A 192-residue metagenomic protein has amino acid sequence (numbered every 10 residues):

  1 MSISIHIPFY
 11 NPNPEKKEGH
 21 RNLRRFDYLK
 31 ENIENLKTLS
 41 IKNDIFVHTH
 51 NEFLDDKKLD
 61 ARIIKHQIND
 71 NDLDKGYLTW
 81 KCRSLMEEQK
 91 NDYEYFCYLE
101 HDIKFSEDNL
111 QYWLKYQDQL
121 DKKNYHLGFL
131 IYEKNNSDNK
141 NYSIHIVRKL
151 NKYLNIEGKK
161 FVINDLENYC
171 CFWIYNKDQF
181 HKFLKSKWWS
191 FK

Functional and structural regions predicted by a protein language model:
S2, K42-I45: Residues at the starts of beta-strands that form the adenosine-phosphate
I3-R25: A conserved hydrophobic helix/loop-capping motif in glycosyltransferases and polysaccharide synthases
I7-F9, V47-N51, L99: Short beta-strand/turn micro-motifs composed of small residues that flank or help shape donor/cofactor-binding pockets
R21-L29, N71-C82, F105-N109: Phosphate/oxyanion-binding active-site loops and adjacent basic polyanion-contact surfaces
N22-N43: Short, acidic, metal-binding catalytic loop of nucleotide-sugar glycosyltransferases
H48-E94: Active-site-proximal specificity loops/subdomain of glycosyltransferases
Y93-K104: Short beta-strand-to-loop acidic/aromatic patch adjacent to the donor-nucleotide binding site
S106-F191: Conserved catalytic core of nucleotide-sugar-dependent glycosyltransferases
